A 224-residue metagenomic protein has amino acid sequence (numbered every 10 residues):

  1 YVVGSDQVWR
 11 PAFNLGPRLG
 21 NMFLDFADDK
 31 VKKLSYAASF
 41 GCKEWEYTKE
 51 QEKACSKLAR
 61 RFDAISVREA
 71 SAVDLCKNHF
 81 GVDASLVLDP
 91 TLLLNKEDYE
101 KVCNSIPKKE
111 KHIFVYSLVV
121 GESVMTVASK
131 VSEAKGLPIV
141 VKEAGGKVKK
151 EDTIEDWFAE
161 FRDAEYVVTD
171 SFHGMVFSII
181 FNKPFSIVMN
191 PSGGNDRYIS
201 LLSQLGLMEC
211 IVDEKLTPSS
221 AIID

Functional and structural regions predicted by a protein language model:
Y1-K57, N104: Aromatic- and Gly/Pro-rich donor/ligand-binding loops that form nucleotide- or phosphate-bearing donor binding pockets
S56-R60, F161: A conserved, positively charged/aromatic
F62-E69, V168: A short beta-strand/loop micro-motif in the catalytic core of glycosyltransferases that engages the nucleotide-sugar
V82-P90, P138-V141, P184-N190, C210-I211: Short hydrophobic/aromatic-enriched beta-strand-loop microsegments
A84-L92, K96, K142-V176: Donor nucleotide-activated moiety binding/catalytic core segment of transferases that use nucleotide-activated donors
K101-K142: Conserved catalytic-core segment of nucleotide-activated headgroup transferases in glycan assembly
E160-L201: A donor-sugar binding/catalytic signature common to diverse glycosyltransferases and related nucleotide-sugar
S203-D224: Leloir-type glycosyltransferase catalytic cores
